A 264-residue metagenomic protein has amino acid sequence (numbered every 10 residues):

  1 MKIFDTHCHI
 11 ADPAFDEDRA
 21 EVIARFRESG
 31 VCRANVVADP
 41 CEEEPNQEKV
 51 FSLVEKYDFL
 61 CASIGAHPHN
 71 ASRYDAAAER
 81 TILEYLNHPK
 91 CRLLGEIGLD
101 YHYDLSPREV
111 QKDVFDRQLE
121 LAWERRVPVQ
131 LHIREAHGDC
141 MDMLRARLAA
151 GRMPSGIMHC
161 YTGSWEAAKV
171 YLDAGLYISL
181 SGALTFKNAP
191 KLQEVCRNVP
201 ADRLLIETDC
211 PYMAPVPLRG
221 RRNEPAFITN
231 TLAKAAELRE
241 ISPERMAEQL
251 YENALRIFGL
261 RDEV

Functional and structural regions predicted by a protein language model:
M1-V264: Mid-domain alpha/beta scaffold segments of enzyme catalytic cores
